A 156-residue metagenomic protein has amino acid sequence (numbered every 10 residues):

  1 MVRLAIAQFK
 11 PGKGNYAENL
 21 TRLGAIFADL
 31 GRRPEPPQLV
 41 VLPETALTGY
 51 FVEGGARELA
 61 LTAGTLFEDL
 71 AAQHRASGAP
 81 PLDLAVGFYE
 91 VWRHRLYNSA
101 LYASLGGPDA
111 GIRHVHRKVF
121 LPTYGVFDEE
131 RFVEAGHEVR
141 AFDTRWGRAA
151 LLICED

Functional and structural regions predicted by a protein language model:
M1-I6: Extreme N-terminal starter segment of soluble prokaryotic enzymes
A7, V40, A150-L152: Hydrophobic positions in the central parallel beta-sheet of the AAA+
Q8-I26: N-terminal phosphate-binding loop and adjacent alpha-helix
F9, G87-Y89, I153: Active-site-proximal beta-strand/loop segments in catalytic clefts of secreted hydrolases
F9, T45, D156: Active-site metal-binding loops of divalent metal-dependent hydrolases
F9-N15, F51-L59, G147-R148: Short, basic, glycine/proline-bearing loop/turn elements
G24, A28-D109, R113-R117: Cys-nucleophile CN-hydrolase/nitrilase-fold catalytic domain and related Cys-dependent amidase chemistry that acts on
A63-T65, W92-D156: Active-site catalytic loop in hydrolytic enzyme cores
